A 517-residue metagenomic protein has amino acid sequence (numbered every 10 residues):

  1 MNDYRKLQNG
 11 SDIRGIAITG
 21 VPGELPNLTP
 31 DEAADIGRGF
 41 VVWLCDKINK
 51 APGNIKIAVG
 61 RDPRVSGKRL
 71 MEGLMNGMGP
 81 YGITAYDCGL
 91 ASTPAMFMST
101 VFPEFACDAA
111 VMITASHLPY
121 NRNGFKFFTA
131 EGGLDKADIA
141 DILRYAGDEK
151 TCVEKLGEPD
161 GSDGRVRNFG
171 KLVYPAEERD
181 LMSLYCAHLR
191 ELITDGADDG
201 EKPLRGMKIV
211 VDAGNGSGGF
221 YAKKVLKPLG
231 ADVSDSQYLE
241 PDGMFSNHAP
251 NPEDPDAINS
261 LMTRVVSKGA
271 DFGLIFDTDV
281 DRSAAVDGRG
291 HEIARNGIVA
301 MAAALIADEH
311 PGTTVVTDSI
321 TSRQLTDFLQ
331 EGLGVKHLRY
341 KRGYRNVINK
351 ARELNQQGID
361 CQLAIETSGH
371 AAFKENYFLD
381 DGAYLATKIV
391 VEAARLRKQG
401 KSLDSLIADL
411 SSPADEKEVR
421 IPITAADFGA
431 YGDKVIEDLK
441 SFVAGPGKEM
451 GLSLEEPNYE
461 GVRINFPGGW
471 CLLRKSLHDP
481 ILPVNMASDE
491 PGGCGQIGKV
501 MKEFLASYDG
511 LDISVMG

Functional and structural regions predicted by a protein language model:
M1-L74, G170-G206: An N-terminal, well-structured beta->alpha segment
R5-P22, A213-S217, L363-T367, Y377-G382: Conserved phosphate/anionic-ligand binding catalytic regions in large, soluble enzymes, centered on
D12, V59, M96, V111 (+11 more regions): Buried hydrophobic positions in well-ordered alpha/beta secondary-structure cores of metabolic enzymes
V42, D46, K50, K56-R122 (+1 more regions): N-terminal small/polar loop signature for handling phosphorylated ligands or for N-terminal nucleophile
P52-D62, K208-V210, T313-S319, Q362: Short glycine-rich phosphate-binding loop at a beta-alpha junction
C88-T93, L143-C186, D287-T367, A371-F373: Proline/glycine-rich low-complexity loops and linkers
E104, N123-V265: Gly/Ser/Thr-enriched, mixed-charge loops and adjacent short helices that form phosphate/oxyanion-binding elements
P311-N485, E490-G517: Phosphate-binding and adjacent anionic-ligand microenvironments
